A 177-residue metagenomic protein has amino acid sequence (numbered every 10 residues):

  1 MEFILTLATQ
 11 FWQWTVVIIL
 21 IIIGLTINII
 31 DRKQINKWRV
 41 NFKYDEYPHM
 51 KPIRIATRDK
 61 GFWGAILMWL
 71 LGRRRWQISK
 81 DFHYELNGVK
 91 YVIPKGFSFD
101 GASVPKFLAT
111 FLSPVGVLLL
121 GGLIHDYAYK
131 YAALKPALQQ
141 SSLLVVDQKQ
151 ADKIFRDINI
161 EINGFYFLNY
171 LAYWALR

Functional and structural regions predicted by a protein language model:
E2-R177: Extended terminal accessory/targeting regions
